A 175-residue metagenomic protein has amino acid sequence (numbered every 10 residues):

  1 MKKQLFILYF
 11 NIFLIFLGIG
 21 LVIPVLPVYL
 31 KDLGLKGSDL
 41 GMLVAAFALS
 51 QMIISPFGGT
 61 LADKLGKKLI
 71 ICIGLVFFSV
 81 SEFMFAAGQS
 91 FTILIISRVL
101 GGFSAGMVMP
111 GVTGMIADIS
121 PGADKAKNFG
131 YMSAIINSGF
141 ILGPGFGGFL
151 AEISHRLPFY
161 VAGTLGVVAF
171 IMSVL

Functional and structural regions predicted by a protein language model:
K2-L43: Helix-loop boundary and gating motifs at the non-cytosolic
I23, F140-G148: Glycine/proline-centered helix-kink
L30-K31, L61-A62, F149-E152: Interfacial helix-cap and linker-helix signal at transmembrane-aqueous boundaries of multi-pass secondary transporters
A48-P56, F140-I141: Residue-level signature of mid-helix packing/kink "hotspots" within the transmembrane helices of 12-pass Major
I53-Q89: Conserved MFS/SLC helix-loop-helix module at the cytosolic interface between two early adjacent transmembrane helices
S81, T92-L100: Paired small-residue
S97-N137: Cytoplasmic helix-loop-helix junction between adjacent transmembrane helices in 12-TM secondary transporters
T164-L175: C-terminal membrane-cytosol helix-exit motif in multi-pass small-molecule transporters
